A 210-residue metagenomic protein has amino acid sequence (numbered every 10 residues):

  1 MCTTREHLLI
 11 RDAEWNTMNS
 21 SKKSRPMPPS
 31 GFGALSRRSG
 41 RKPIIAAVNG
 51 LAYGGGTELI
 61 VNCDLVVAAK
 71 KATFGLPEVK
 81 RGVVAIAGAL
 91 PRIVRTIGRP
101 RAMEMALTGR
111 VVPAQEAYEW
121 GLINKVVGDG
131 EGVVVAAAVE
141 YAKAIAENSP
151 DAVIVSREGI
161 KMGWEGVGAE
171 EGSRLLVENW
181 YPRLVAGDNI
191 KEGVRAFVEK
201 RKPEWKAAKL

Functional and structural regions predicted by a protein language model:
M1-N49, P91, G172-L176, R183: An acidic, glycine-rich surface segment that forms the CoA-thioester-binding/catalytic face of crotonase-fold enzymes
S30-R41, A47, Y53-L107, W120 (+2 more regions): CoA-thioester-processing core
G54, A87, V111, G132 (+2 more regions): Glycine-rich phosphate-binding loop at the start of an alpha helix
V67-A72, A114, I123-L175, D188 (+1 more regions): C-terminal long alpha-helix characteristic of the crotonase
M105-A106, S156-I160, W180, F197: Short alpha-helical scaffolding segments that buttress acidic/His motifs in well-ordered protein cores
A186-I190, A196: Interdomain hinge/lid region at the active-site interface of Rossmann-like NAD(P)-dependent oxidoreductases
R195-L210: Terminal low-complexity tails and localization/encapsulation signals of metabolic enzymes
